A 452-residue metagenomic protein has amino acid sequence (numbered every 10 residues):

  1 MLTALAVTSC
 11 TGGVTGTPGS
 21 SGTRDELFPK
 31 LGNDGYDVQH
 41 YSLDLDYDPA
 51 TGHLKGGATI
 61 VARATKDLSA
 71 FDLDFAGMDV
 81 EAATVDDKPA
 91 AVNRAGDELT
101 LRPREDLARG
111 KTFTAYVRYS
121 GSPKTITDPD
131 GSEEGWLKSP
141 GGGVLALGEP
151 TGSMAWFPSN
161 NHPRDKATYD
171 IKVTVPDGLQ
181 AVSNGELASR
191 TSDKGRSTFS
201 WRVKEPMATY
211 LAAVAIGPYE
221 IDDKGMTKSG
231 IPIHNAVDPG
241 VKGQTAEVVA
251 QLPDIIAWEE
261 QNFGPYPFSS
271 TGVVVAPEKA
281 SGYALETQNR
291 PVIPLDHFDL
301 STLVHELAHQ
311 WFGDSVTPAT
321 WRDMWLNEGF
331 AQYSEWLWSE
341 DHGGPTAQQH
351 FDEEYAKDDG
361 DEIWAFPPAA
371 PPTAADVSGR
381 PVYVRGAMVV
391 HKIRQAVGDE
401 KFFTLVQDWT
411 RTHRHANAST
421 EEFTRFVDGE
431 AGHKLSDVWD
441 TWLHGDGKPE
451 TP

Functional and structural regions predicted by a protein language model:
L2, A6, C10-K55, S139-G143: N-terminal, polar/Ser/Thr-rich
G57-M78, F157-N161, Y169-P176, E421-R425: Surface-exposed beta-strand/loop patches in extracellular or lumenal glycoproteins
A58-I60, K111-T125, Y169-D177, F199-E205: Short, hydrophobic/aromatic-enriched beta-strand segments in well-ordered soluble domains
F75-L137: A surface-exposed beta-strand-loop module
R109, Y119-Y169: Glycine/proline-rich low-complexity spacer/linker segments in large multi-domain proteins
H162-V304, Y333: Hydrophobic helix-coil surface modules that form long, contiguous segments used for peptide/substrate interaction
R164, N289-F351: Zinc-dependent metallopeptidase catalytic helix centered on the HExxH motif and its immediate flanking segment
A347, G379-P452: Amphipathic alpha-helical substructures
